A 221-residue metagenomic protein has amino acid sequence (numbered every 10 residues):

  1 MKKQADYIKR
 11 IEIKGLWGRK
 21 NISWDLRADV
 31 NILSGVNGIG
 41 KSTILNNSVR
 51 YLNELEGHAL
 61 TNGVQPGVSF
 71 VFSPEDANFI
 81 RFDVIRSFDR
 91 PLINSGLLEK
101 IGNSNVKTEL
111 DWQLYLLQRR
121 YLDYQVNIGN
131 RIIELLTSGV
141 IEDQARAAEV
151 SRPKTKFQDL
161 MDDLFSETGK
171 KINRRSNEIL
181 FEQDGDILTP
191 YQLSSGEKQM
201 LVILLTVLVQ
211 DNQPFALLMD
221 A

Functional and structural regions predicted by a protein language model:
M1-A5, K9-K14, D25, N46-Q192: Phosphate-coordinating catalytic segments in nucleotide- and nucleic-acid-processing enzymes
I22-A28, E182, L208-Q210: Phosphate-binding P-loop
L33: Hydrophobic anchor at the beta1->P-loop junction of P-loop NTPases
G38-I39: ATP-binding Walker
S42: Walker A/P-loop
Y51, L193-L218: GG-anchored amphipathic helix commonly corresponding to the ABC/SMC/Rad50 NBD signature/C-loop
M161, M219-A221: Conserved Walker B
